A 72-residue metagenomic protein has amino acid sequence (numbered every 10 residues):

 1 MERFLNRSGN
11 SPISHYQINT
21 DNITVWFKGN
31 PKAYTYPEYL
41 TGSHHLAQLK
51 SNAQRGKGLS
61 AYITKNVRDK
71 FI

Functional and structural regions predicted by a protein language model:
M1-E38, G42-I72: A charge-rich, low-complexity, intrinsically flexible signal that marks solvent-exposed coils, linkers, repeats
